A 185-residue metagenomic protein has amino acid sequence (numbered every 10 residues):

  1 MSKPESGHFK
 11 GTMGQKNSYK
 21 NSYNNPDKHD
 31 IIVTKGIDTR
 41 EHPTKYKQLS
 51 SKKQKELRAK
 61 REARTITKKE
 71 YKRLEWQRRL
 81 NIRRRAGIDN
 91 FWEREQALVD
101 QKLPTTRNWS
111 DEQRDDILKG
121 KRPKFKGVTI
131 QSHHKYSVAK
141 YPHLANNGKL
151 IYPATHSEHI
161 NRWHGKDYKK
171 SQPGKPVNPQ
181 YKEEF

Functional and structural regions predicted by a protein language model:
S2-Q131, Y136-F185: Nuclease and nuclease-like effector domains acting on nucleic acids or nucleotide cofactors
